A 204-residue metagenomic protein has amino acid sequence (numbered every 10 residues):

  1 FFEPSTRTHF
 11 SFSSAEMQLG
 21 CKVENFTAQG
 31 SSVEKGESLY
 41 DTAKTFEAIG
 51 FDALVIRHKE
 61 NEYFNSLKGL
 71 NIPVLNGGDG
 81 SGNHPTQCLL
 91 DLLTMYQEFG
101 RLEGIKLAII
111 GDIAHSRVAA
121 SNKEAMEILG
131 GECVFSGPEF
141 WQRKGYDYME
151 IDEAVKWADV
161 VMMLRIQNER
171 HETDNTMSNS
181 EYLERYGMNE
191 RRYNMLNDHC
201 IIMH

Functional and structural regions predicted by a protein language model:
F2-A15, Q97-R165: Glycine-rich phosphate/diphosphate-binding loop of Rossmann-like nucleotide-binding domains
F2-Y96: Phosphate/diphosphate ligand-binding glycine-rich loop within oxidoreductases
L19, L70-N71, L129, L196-D198: Short, structured coil segments at secondary-structure junctions
G30-E34, A53, G111-D112, F140-Q142 (+1 more regions): Short, flexible loop segments at the rims of nucleotide/cofactor-binding pockets, characterized by
E47-D52, E103-I105, D198: Short, surface-exposed connector motifs at secondary-structure boundaries
L54-I56, C133-G137, I202-M203: Short, hydrophobic beta-strand segments that form beta-sheet elements in well-ordered domains
K144-M203: Rossmann-like adenosine-cofactor binding region
